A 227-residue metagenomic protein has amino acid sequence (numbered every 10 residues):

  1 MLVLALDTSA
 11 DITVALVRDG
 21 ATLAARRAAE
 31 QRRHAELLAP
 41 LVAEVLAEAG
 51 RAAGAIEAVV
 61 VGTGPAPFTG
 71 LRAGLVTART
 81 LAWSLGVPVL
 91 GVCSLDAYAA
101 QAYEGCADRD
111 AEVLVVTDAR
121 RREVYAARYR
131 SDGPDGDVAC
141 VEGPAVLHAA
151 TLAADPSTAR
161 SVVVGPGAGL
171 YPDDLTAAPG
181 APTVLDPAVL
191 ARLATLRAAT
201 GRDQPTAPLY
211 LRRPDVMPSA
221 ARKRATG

Functional and structural regions predicted by a protein language model:
M1, I12-T13, R122-V124, T206: Change "...and in nucleic-acid phosphodiester-cleaving endonucleases..." to "...and in nucleic-acid processing enzymes
M1-P65: N-terminal beta-alpha supersecondary unit
A21, R33, P88-L185, D203 (+3 more regions): Surface "functional belts" at beta-alpha junctions
A43-G50, A100-E104, A153-A154, T195: Generic structural signal for well-ordered alpha-helical scaffold segments
V45-E48, S84, A194-G201, P214: Change "in soluble alpha/beta enzymes" to "in soluble alpha/beta proteins
V60-S94: DPxDG-like acidic metal-binding loop motif
P182-A199: Short, flexible loop segments at boundaries between secondary-structure elements
